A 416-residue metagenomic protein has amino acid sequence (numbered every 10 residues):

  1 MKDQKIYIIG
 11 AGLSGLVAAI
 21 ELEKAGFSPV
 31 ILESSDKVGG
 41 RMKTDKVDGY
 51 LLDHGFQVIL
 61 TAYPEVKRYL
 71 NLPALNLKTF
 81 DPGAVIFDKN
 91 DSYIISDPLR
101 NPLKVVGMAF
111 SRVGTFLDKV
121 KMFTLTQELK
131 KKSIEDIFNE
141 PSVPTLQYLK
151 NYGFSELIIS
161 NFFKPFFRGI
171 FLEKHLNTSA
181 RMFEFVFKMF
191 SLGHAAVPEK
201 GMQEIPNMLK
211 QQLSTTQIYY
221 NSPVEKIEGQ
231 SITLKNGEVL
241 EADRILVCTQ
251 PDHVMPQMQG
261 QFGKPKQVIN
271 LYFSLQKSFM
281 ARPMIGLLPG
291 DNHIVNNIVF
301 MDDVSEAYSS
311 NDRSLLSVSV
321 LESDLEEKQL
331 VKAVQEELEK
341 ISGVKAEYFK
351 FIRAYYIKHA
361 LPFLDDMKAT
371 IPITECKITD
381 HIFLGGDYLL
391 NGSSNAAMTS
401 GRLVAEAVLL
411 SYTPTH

Functional and structural regions predicted by a protein language model:
Q4-I31, L409: N-terminal Rossmann-like FAD-binding beta1-loop-alpha1 element of flavoenzymes
L13-S14, V38, S400: Hydrophobic/small residue at the entry helix of a nucleotide-binding pocket
E23-V47: Glycine-rich FAD pyrophosphate-binding loop
T44, K67-D88, S155-N161, P265 (+2 more regions): A short alpha-helix-loop-beta-strand transition element characteristic of N-terminal alpha/beta dinucleotide-binding
D48-E128, K132-D136, T145: Dinucleotide-binding Rossmann-like beta1-alpha1 core, especially the glycine-rich loop that anchors the ADP
T124-K226: Active-site/ligand-binding neighborhood in enzyme catalytic cores
E225-K332, K340-I341: Mid-domain catalytic core of redox enzymes that form a hydrophobic substrate pocket/lid adjacent to a catalytic redox
A307-H416: Conserved flavin/dinucleotide-binding core of flavoenzymes
